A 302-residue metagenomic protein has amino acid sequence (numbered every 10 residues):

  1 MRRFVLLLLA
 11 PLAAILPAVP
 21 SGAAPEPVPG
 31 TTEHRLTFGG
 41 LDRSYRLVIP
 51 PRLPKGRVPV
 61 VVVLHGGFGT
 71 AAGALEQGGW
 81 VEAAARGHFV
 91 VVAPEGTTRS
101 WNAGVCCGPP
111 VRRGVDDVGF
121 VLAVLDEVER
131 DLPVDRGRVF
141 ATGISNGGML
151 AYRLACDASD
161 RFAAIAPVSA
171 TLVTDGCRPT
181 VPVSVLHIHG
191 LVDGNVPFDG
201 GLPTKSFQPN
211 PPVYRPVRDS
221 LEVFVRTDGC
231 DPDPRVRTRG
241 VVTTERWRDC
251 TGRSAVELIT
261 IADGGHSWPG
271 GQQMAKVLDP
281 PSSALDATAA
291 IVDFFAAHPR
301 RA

Functional and structural regions predicted by a protein language model:
R2-L7, L16-V60, G73, R86 (+9 more regions): A domain-start/cap signature at the N-terminus of enzymes
T31-F140, L150-R153, D157, G270-P280: Serine-hydrolase catalytic machinery in alpha/beta-hydrolase-like enzymes
E76-Q77, F198-K205, V213-R226, V236-R246 (+1 more regions): Short alpha-helix in the alpha/beta-hydrolase fold that links the catalytic acid
E95-T98, T171, G264: Short beta-to-alpha linker loops that shape the active-site pocket of alpha/beta-hydrolase fold enzymes
T180-V185, D219, G252-V256: Short, proline-enriched alpha-helix->beta-strand connector loops that line the catalytic pocket of alpha/beta-hydrolase
H187-H189, D193: Short beta-strand/loop motif that positions the catalytic acidic residue of the alpha/beta-hydrolase fold
D193-V196, H266-W268: Acidic catalytic loop of the alpha/beta-hydrolase fold
